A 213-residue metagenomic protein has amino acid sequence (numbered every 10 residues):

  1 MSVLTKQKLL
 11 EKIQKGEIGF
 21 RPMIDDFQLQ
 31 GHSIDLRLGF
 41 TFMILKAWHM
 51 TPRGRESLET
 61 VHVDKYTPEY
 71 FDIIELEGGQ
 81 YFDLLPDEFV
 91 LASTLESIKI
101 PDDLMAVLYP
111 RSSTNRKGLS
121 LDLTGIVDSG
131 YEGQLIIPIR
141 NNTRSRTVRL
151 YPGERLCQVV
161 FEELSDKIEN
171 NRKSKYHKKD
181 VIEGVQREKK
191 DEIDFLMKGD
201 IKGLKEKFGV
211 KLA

Functional and structural regions predicted by a protein language model:
M1-A213: DUTPase catalytic domain/fold
